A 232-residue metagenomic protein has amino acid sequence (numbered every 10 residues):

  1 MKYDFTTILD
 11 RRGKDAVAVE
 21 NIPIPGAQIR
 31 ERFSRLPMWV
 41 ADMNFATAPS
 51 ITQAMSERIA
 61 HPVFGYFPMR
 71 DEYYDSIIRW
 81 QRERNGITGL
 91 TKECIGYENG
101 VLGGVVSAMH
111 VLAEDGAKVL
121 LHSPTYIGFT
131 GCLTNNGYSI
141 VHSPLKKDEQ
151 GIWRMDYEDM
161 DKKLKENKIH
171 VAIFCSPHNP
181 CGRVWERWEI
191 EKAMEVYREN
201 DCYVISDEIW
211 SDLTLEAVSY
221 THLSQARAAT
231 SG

Functional and structural regions predicted by a protein language model:
K2-G100, S107: N-terminal small-domain helix-loop-helix segment of the aminotransferase-like
L36-M38, L120, V141, I205: Hydrophobic/aromatic beta-strand patches that form the interior of the parallel beta-sheet core in alpha/beta enzyme
F45, S211-D212: Short, active-site-adjacent cap segments at secondary-structure transitions
F64-E195, D212-E216, L223: Conserved core of the PLP fold type I
V171, Y203-V204: Hydrophobic "anchor" residues on beta-strands that sit immediately upstream of conserved functional sites
Y197, C202: Charged, glycine-enriched surface loops/patches that mediate electrostatic binding to polyanionic ligands
E208: Walker B catalytic acidic pair
V218, H222-A228, G232: Residue-level detector of conserved catalytic or cofactor/ligand-binding positions in enzyme active sites
